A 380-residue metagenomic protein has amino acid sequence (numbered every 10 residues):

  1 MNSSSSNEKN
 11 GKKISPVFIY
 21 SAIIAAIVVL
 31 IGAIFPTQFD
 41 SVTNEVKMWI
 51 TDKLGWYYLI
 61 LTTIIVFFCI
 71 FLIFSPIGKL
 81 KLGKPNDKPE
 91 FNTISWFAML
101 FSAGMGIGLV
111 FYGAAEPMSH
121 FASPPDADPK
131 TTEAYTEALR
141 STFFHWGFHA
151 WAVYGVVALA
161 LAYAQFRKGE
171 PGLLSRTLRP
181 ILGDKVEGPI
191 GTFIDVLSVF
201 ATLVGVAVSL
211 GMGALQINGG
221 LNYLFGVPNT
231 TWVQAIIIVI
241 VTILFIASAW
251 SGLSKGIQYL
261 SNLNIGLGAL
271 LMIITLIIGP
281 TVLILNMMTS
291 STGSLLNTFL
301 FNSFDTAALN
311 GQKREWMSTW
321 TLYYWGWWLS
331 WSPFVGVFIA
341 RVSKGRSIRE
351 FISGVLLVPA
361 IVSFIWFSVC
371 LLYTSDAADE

Functional and structural regions predicted by a protein language model:
N2-A134: N-terminal alpha-helical transmembrane segments of multi-pass membrane transport and channel/translocase proteins
S6-N10, F35-I50, C69-K88, R140-H145 (+5 more regions): Membrane-water interface regions at transmembrane-helix termini and the short interhelical loops of multi-pass membrane
G11-K12, P16-I19, I24-A33, V66-C69 (+4 more regions): Helix-loop-helix module between adjacent transmembrane segments
A22, M99-G108, S198-S209, A235-W250 (+3 more regions): Selective recognition of specific alpha-helical transmembrane segments in multi-pass small-molecule
I27-F39, T63-G78, A207-G220, L224 (+3 more regions): Hydrophobic alpha-helical segments and their helix-loop junctions in multi-pass secondary transporters
T62-T63, E137-V157, A307-W331: Hydrophobic alpha-helical transmembrane segments
P125-E133, L174-I190, S291-A307, S375: Juxtamembrane inter-helical linkers in multi-pass membrane proteins
Y373-E380: Conserved small/polar residues in nucleotide/adenosyl-binding loops
